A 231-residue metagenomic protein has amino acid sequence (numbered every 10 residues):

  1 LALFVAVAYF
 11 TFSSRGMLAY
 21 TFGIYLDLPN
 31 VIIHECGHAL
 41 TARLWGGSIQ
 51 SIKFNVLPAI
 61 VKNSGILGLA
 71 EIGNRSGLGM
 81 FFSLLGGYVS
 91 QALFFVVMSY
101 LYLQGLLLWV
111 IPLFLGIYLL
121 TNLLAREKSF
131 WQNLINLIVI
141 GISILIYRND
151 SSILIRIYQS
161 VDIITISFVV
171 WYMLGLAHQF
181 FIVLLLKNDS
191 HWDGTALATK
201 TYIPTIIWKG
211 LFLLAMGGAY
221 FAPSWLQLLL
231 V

Functional and structural regions predicted by a protein language model:
L1-F10, N63-L228: Metalloprotease/metallohydrolase-associated module, dominated by Zn2+-dependent proteases
R15-M80: Small-residue-rich helix-interface/hinge motifs
G16-L18, L226-L230: Membrane-interface capping segments at transmembrane-helix boundaries
